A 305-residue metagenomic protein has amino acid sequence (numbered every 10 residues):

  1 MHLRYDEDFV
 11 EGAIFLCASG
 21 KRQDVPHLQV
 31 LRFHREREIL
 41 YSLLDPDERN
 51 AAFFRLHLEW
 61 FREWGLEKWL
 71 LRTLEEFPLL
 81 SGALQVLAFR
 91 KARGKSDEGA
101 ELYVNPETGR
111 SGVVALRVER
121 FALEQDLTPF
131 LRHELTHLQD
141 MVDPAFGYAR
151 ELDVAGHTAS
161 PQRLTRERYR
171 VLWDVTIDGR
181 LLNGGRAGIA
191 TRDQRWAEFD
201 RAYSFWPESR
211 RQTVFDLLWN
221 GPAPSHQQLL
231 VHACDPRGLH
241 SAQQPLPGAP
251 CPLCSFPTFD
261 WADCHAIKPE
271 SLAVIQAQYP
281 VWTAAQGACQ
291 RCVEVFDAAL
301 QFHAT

Functional and structural regions predicted by a protein language model:
H2-S111, R163, G184-G185: Auxiliary, metal-adjacent structural segments of Zn-dependent hydrolase domains
G109-A115, A155-H157: Glycine-rich, often proline-containing surface loops adjacent to acidic residues and nearby aromatics that form
A115-F130: Short pre-active-site segment immediately N-terminal to the catalytic Zn-binding motif
A122, D126, L164, R168 (+1 more regions): Short, solvent-exposed segments of well-ordered alpha helices
D126-F146: Active-site recognition of the HExxH zinc-binding catalytic motif
V142, F146-A149, A187-T191, H265: Short, flexible/disordered secondary-structure transition segments
E151-R195: Post-HExxH zinc-binding segment in Zn-dependent metallohydrolases
D193-T305: Pan-zinc metallopeptidase signature
